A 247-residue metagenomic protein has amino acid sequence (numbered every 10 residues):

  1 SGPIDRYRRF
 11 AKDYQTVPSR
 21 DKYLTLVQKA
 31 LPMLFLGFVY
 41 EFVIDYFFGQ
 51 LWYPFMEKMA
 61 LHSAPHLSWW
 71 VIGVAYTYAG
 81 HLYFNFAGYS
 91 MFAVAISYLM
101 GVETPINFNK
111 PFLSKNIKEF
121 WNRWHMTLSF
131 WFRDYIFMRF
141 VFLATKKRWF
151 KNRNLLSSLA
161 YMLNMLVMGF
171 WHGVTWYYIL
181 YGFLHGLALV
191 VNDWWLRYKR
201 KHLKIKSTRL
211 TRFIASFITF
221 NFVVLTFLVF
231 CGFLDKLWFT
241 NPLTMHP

Functional and structural regions predicted by a protein language model:
S1-P247: Membrane-embedded transmembrane alpha-helical bundles that form the catalytic cores of multi-pass lipid-modifying
